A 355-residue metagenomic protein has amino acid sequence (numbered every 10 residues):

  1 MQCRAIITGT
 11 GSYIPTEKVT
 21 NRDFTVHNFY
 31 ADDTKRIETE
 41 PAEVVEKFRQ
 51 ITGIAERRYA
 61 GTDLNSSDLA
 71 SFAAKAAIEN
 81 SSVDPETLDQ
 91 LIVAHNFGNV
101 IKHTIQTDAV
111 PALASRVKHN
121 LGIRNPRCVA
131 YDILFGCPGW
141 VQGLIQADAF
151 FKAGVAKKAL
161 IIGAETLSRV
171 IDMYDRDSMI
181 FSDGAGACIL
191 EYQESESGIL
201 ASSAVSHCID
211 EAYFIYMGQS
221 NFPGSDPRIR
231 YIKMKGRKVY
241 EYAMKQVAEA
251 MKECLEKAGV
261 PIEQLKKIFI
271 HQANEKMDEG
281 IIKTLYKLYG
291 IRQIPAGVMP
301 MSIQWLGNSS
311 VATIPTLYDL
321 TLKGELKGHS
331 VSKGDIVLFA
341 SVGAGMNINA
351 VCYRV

Functional and structural regions predicted by a protein language model:
M1-D63, Y174-K245, E249, V342 (+1 more regions): Condensing-enzyme catalytic core mediating Claisen C-C bond formation in acyl metabolism
I7, D63-L134, I262-E279: Conserved beta-ketoacyl condensing-enzyme motif
P41-S67, V100-K158, T284-T316: Conserved catalytic cysteine-centered active-site region of acyl-thioester-dependent Claisen-condensing enzymes
A73-D89, A250-K266, R292, T321-S330: Phosphate/pyrophosphate-binding loops at sites that engage ATP/ADP/AMP, CoA/4′-phosphopantetheine, polyphosphate
A94-V100, L134-G139, G163-S168, V205-H207 (+2 more regions): Acidic, glycine-rich active-site loops and adjacent beta-strand->loop/helix elements that engage anionic groups
K152-A185: Flexible, glycine-rich active-site loops centered on histidine and acidic residues that chelate a metal or position
R228-I303: A contiguous, well-structured pocket-lining segment that forms one wall/lid of small-molecule binding clefts in soluble
D319-A340, M346-V355: Catalytic phosphate/nucleotide-handling subdomain of diverse soluble enzymes
